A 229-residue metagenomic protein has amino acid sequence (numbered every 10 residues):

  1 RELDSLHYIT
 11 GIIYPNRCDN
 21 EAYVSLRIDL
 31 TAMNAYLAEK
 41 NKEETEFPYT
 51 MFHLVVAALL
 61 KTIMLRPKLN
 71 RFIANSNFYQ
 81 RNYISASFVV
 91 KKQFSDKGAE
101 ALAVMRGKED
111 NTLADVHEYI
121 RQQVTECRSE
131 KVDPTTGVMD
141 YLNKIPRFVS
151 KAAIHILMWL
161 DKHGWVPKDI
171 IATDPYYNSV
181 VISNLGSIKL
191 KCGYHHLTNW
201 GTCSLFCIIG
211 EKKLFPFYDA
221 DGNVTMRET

Functional and structural regions predicted by a protein language model:
R1-T229: C-terminal catalytic/motor cores of large multi-domain enzyme assemblies
